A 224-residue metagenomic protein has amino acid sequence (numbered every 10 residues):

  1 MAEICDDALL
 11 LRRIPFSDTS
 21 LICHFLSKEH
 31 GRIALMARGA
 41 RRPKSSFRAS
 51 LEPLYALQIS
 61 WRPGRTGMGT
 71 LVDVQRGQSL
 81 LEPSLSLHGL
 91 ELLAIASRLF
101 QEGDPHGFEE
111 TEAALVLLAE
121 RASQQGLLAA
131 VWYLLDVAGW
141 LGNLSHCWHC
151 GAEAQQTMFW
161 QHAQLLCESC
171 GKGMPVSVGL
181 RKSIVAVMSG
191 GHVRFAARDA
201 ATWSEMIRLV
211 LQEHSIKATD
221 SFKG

Functional and structural regions predicted by a protein language model:
M1-L21, L26-G224: Non-catalytic alpha-helical scaffolds and adjoining flexible linkers that form interface surfaces for assembly
